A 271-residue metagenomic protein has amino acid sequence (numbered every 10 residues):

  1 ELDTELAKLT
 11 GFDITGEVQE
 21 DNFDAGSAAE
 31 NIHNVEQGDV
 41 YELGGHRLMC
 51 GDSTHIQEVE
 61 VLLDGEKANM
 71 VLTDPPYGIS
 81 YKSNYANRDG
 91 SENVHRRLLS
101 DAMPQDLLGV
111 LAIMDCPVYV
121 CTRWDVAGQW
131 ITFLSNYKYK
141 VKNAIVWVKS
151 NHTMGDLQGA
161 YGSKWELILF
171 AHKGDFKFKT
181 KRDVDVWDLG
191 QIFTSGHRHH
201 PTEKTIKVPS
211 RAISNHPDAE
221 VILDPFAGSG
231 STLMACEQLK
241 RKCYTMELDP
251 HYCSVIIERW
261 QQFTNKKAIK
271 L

Functional and structural regions predicted by a protein language model:
E1-C253: Core catalytic lobe of class I
G11, Q261-L271: Class I S-adenosyl-L-methionine-dependent methyltransferase module
H251-Q262: Short alpha-helix adjacent to the SAM-binding motif of class I
